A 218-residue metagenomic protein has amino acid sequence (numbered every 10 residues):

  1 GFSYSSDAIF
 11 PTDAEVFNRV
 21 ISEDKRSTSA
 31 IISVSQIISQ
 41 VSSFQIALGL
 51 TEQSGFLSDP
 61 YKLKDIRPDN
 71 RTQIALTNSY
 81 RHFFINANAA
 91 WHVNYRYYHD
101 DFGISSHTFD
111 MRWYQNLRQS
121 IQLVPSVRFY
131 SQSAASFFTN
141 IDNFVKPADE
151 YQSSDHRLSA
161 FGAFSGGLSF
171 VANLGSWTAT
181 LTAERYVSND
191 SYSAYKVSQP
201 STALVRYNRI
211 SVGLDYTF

Functional and structural regions predicted by a protein language model:
F2-D65: Solenoidal tandem-repeat scaffolds enriched in leucines and small polar residues
V16-F17, F83, A87, F144: Membrane-targeting and insertion segments and their boundary/processing signals
I37-V41, I85-A87, R118-S120, L174-W177: Outer-membrane beta-barrel channels and translocator barrels
A47-R81, R96-D110, Y114, S120-T217: Outer membrane beta-barrel transmembrane domains
A89-V93: Short, surface-exposed connector motifs at secondary-structure boundaries
